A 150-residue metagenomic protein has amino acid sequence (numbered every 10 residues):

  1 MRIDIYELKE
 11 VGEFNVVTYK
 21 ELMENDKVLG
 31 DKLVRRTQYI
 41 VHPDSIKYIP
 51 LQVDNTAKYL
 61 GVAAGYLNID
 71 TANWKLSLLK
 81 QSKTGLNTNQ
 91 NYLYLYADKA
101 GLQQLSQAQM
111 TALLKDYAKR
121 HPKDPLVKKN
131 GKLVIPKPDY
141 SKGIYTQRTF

Functional and structural regions predicted by a protein language model:
M1-D4: Short coil-to-beta strand junction motifs in C2/discoidin
Y6-I69: Structured domain cores in non-transmembrane regions
T71-N73: Extracytoplasmic/secreted cell-surface and envelope-processing proteins
K75-F150: Glycine-rich, aromatic-bearing surface loops/beta-hairpins
